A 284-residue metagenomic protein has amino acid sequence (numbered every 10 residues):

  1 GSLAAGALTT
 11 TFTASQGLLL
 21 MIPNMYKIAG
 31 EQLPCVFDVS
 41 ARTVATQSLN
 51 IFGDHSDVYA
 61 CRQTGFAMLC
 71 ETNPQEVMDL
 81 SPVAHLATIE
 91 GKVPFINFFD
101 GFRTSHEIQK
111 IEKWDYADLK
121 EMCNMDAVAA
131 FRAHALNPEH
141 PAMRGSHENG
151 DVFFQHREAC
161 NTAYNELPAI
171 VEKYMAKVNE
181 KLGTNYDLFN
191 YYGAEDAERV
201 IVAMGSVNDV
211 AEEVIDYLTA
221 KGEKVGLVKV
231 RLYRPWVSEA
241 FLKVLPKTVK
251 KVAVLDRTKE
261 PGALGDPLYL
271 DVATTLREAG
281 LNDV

Functional and structural regions predicted by a protein language model:
G1, M21-M25, T46-F52, D79-P82 (+4 more regions): Short acidic, glycine/serine/threonine-rich loops at helix termini
G1-A4, Y26-P34, A60, F66 (+6 more regions): Generic secondary-structure signature for well-ordered alpha-helical cores
G1-A60, F66-I89: Thiamine diphosphate
T13-G17, L69-D79, A159-I170, A203-S206 (+3 more regions): Catalytic cores of large soluble enzymes that bind and process phosphate-bearing ligands
L33-R42, L119-A127, A253: A glycine-rich helix N-cap at a beta->alpha junction
R42-T43, F99-H106, D126, G205-V207 (+1 more regions): Glycine-rich beta-alpha junction loops
T46-S48, M175-V284: Thiamine diphosphate
F95-Y191: Conformationally flexible catalytic loops at phosphate/diphosphate-handling active centers
